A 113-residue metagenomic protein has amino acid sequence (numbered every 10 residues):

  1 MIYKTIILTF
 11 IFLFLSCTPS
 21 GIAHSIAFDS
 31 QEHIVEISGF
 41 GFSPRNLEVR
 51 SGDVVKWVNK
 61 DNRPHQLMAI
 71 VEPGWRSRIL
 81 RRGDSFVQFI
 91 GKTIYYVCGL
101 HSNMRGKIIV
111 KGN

Functional and structural regions predicted by a protein language model:
I2, C17-N113: Extracytoplasmic copper-binding redox domains, predominantly the cupredoxin/blue-copper superfamily
I6-S16: Bacterial N-terminal signal peptides
